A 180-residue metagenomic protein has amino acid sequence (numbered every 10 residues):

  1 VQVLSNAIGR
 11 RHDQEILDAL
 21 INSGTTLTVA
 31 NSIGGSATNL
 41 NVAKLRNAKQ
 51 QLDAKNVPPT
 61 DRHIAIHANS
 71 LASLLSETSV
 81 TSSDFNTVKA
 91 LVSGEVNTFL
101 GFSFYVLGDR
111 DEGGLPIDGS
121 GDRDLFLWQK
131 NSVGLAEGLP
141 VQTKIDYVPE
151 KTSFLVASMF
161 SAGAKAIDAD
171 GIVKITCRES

Functional and structural regions predicted by a protein language model:
V1-L27, K55-A68, F104, I145-A164: Long, contiguous amphipathic alpha-helices that act as assembly "spine/axial" helices in icosahedral shell and virion
N6-G9, A48, L100-F102, V133: A broad "ordered helical/assembly scaffold" signature
T25-V96: Extended, solvent-exposed, turn-rich assembly/linker loops in the middle of proteins
L40, E77-S180: Sequence/fold signature of self-assembling virion shell proteins
